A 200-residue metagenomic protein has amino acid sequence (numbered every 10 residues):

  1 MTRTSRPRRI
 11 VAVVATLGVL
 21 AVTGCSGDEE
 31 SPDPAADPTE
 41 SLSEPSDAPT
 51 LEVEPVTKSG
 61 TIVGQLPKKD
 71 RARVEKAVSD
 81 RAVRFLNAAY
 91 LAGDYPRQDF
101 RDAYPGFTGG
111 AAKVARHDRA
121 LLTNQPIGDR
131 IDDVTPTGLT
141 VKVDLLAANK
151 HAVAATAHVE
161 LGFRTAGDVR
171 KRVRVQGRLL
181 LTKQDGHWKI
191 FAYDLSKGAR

Functional and structural regions predicted by a protein language model:
T2-V83: Juxtamembrane and targeting peptides
R3, P96-R200: Structured, amphipathic secondary-structure segments that form assembly/contact surfaces in multi-subunit
V14, L20-T23, A89, V134 (+1 more regions): Compositionally biased, low-complexity repeat tracts
T57-D129: Core segments of small alpha/beta cavity-forming domains
